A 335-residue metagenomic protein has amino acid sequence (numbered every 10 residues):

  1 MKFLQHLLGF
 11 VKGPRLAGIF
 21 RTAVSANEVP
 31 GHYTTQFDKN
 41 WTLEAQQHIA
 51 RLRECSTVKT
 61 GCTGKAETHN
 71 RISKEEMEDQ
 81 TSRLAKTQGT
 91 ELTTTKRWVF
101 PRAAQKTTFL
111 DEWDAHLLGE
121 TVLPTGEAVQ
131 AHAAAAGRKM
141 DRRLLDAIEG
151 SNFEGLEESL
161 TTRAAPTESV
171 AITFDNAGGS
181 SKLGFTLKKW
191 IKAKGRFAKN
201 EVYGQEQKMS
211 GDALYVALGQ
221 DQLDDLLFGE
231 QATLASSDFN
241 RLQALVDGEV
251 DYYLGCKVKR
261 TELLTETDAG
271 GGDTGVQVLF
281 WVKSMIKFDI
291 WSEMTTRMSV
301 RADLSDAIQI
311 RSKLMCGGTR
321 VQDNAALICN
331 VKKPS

Functional and structural regions predicted by a protein language model:
M1-W98, R320, A326-S335: N-terminal "assembly arms/tails" that initiate or stabilize quaternary assembly in self-assembling proteins
R53-C55, A193-Y203, L264, E293-R297: Glycine-rich, charged/polar anion/phosphate-binding loops that engage phosphate groups from diverse ligands
V58-G61, K199-M209, E249-V250, A269-G271 (+2 more regions): A general structural signal for short secondary-structure junctions and capping/turn motifs
H69-R71, T95-R163, Q207-Q220, V258 (+1 more regions): Long, contiguous amphipathic alpha-helices that act as assembly "spine/axial" helices in icosahedral shell and virion
M77-Q80, F109, D225-F228, T319-V321: Short helix/loop capping segments that flank catalytic or ligand/cofactor-binding pockets
L156-R241: Extended, solvent-exposed, turn-rich assembly/linker loops in the middle of proteins
N240-S299: Glycine/small-residue-rich hydrophobic helix-like segments
V282-S335: C-terminal appended segment following the main domain
